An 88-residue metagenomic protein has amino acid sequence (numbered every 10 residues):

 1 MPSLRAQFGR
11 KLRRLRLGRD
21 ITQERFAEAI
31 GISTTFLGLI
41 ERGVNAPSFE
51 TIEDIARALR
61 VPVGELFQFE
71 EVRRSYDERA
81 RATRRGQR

Functional and structural regions predicted by a protein language model:
M1-Q7, R74-Y76: A detector for short, charged/polar N-terminal pre-domain segments
R10-A29, D54, R81-A82, G86-Q87: Short basic helix-loop element that most often maps to the first helix and adjoining turn of HTH DNA-binding modules
L12, F26-A27, L37-I40, L66: Conserved hydrophobic/aromatic packing and binding residues within compact polymer-binding modules
G31, E50-E65: DNA major-groove recognition helix of helix-turn-helix/homeodomain DNA-binding modules
G31-P47: Recognition helix of helix-turn-helix/homeodomain-like DNA-binding domains that insert into the DNA major groove
E41, T51, F67-E70: DNA major-groove recognition helix of helix-turn-helix
R57, F67-R88: Short, charged recognition helix plus adjacent turn of helix-turn-helix-like nucleic-acid-binding domains
